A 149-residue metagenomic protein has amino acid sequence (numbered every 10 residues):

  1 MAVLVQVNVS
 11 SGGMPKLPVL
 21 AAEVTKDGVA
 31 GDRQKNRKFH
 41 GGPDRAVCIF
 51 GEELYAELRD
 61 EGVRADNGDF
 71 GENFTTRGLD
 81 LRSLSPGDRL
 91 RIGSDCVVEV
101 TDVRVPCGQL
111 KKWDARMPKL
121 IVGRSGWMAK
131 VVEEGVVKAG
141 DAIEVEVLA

Functional and structural regions predicted by a protein language model:
M1-A149: Metal-cofactor-dependent catalytic cores
